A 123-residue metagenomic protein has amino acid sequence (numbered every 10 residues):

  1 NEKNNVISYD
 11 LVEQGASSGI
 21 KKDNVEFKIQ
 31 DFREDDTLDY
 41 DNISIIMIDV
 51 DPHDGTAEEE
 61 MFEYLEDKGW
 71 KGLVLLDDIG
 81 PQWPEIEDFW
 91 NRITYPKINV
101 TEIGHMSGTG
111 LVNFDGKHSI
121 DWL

Functional and structural regions predicted by a protein language model:
N1-L123: S-adenosylmethionine/decaboxylated-SAM
